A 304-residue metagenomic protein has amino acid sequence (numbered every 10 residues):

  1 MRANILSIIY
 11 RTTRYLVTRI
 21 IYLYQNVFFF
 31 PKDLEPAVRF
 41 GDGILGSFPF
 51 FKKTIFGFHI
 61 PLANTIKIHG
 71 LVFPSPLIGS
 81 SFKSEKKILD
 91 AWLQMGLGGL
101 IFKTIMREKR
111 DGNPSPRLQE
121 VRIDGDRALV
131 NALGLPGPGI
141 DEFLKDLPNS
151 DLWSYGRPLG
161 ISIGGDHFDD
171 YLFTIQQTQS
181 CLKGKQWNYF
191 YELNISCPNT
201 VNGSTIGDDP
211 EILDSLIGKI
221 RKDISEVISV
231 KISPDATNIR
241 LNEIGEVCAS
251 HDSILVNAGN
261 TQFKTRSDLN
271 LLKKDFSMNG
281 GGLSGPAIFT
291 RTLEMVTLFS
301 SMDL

Functional and structural regions predicted by a protein language model:
R2-L159, D166: N-terminal capping/small domains of soluble enzymes
F50-F58, I195-D208, L241-M302: Glycine/Thr-rich beta-alpha phosphate-binding loop at enzyme active sites
P76-G79, G99, G156-G164, N188-E192 (+2 more regions): Structural preference for beta-strand elements that scaffold enzyme active sites
F82-S84, I105, G164-D166, N194-P198 (+2 more regions): Active-site beta-loop-alpha junctions enriched in small/polar residues
L93-Q94, L147-Y155, Q176-N188, G218-D223 (+1 more regions): Acidic (Asp/Glu)-rich catalytic clusters
I101-N113, R122, N188-S196, I254-T261: Non-cysteine beta-strand/loop elements that form the S-adenosyl-L-methionine
I123, A128, G137-G156, P210-I232 (+1 more regions): Alpha-helix-loop-beta-strand connector modules within alpha/beta enzyme cores
I163-Q176, I206-D208, S229-A249: Active-site glycine- and acidic-residue-rich loops that bind and position anionic ligands or nucleotide-like cofactors
